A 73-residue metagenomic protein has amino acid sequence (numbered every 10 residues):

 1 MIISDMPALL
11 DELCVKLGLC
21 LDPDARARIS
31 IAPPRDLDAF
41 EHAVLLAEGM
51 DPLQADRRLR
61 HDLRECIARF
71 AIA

Functional and structural regions predicted by a protein language model:
M1-I2, A71-A73: Short intrinsically disordered terminal tails
M1-R28: N-terminal acidic leader/helix
D24-E65: Acidic, low-complexity, intrinsically disordered interaction modules
